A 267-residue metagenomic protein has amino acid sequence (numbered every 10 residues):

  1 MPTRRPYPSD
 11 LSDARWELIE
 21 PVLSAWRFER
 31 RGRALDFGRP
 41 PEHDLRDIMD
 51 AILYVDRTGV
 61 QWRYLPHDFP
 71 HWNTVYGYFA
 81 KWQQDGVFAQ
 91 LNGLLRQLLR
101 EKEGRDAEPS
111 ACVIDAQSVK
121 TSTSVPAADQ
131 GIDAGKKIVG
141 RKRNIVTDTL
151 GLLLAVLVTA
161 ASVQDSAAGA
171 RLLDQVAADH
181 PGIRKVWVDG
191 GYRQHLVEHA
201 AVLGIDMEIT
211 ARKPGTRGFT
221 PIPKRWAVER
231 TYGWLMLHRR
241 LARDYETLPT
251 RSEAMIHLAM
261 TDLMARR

Functional and structural regions predicted by a protein language model:
M1-R267: Short alpha-helical elements
